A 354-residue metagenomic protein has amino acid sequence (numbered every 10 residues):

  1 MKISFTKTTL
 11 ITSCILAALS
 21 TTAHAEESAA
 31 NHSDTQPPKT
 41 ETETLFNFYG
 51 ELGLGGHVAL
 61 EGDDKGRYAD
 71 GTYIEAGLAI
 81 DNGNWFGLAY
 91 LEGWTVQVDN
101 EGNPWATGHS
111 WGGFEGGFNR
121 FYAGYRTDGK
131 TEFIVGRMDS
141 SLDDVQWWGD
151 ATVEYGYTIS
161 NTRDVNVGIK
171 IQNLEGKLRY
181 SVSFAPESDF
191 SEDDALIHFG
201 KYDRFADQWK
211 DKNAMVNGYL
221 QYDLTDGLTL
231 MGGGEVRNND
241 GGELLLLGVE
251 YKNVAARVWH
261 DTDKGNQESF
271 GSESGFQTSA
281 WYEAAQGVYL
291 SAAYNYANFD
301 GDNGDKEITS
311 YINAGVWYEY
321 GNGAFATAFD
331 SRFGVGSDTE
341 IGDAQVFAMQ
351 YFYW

Functional and structural regions predicted by a protein language model:
M1-E26: Gram-negative bacterial Sec-dependent N-terminal signal peptides
T40-E51, G66-D189, Q221-Y222: Outer membrane beta-barrel
T44, V58, K65-I74, E115-N119 (+7 more regions): Residues that define the transmembrane beta-barrel architecture of outer-membrane proteins
N47, F86, E132, R179 (+4 more regions): Membrane-spanning beta-strand positions in outer-membrane beta-barrel proteins
L54-L60, I80-N84, L91-Q97, R137-S141 (+9 more regions): Transmembrane beta-strands of outer-membrane beta-barrel pores
E101-W111, D189-N213, D261-S272, A297-I308 (+1 more regions): Solvent-exposed loop segments that connect transmembrane elements
E175, L247, Y251-A255, A314-N322 (+1 more regions): Outer-membrane beta-barrel "beta-signal"
E175-S181, D207-Y311: Detector for outer-membrane/organellar transmembrane beta-barrel domains, recognizing the amphipathic beta-strand
